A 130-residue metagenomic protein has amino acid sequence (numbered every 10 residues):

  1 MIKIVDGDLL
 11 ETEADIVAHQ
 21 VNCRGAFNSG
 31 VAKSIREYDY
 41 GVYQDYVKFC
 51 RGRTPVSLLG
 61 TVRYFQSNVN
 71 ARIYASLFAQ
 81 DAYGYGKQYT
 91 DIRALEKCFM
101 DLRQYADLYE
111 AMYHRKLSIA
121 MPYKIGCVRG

Functional and structural regions predicted by a protein language model:
M1-G130: Macrodomain-like recognition of ADP-ribose-binding/processing modules
